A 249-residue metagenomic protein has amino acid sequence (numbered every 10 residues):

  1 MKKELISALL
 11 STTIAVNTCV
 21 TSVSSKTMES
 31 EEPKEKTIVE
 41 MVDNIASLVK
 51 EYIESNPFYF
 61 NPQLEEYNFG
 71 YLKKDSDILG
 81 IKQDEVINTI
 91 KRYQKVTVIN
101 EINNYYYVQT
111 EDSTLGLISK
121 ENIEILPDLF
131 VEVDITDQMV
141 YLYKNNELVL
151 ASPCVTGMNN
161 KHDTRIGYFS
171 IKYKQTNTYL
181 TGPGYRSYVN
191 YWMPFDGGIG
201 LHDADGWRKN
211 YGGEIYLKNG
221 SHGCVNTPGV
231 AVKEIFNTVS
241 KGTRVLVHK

Functional and structural regions predicted by a protein language model:
M1-S24: Sec-dependent N-terminal signal peptides of Gram-positive bacterial secreted proteins and lipoproteins
K26-T37, H162-I166, Q175-K249: Exported/periplasmic cell-wall-interacting domains
M28-S55, N88-E121: SH3/SH3-like beta-barrel superfamily modules
E54-Y71, D203-L217: Short beta-strand/loop turn elements enriched in aromatics
N56-F69, L79-I81, E121-L129: Intrinsically disordered, low-complexity Ser/Thr-rich linker and spacer segments in cell-wall-related proteins
K73-K82, H222-G229: Short, structured beta-strand/loop micro-motifs enriched in basic residues and often containing a Trp
D84-T89, E234-T238: Short, surface-exposed secondary-structure edge patches
E101, K120-Y211: Gly/Pro-biased beta-strand-loop elements
